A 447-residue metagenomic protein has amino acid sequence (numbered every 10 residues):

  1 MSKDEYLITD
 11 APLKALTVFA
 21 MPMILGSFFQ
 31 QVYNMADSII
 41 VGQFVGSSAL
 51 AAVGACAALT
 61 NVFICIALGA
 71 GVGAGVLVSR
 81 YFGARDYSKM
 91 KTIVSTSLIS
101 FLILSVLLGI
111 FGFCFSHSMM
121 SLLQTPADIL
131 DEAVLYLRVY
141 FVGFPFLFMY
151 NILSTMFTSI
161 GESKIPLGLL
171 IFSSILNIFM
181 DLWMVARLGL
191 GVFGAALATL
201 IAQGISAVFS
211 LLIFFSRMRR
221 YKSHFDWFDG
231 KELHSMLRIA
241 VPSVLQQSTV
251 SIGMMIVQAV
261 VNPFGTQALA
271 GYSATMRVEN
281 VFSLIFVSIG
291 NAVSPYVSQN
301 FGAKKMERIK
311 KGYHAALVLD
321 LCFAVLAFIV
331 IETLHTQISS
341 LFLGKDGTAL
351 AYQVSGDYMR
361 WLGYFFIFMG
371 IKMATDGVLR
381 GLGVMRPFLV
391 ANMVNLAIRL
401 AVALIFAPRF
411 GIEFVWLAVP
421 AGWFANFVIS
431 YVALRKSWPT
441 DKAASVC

Functional and structural regions predicted by a protein language model:
M1-A20, V78-G143, R187-V241, V297-Y364 (+1 more regions): Short alpha-helical transmembrane segments in multi-pass integral membrane proteins
I8-F44, A58-G73, L77, L102-G109 (+4 more regions): N-terminal transmembrane alpha-helices
V18, V41-N61, A127-E132, V192-F193 (+4 more regions): Interfacial/gating helices of multi-pass transporter permease domains
V18-D37, V139, S173, A202-S206 (+3 more regions): Transmembrane helical elements of multi-pass membrane transporters/channels
F28, V32-L50, M120-A127, W183-L190 (+5 more regions): Helix-terminus/linker motif at the lipid-water interface of multi-pass membrane proteins
L50-I110, L147-P166, G271-H335, M369-G383 (+1 more regions): Small-residue-rich hydrophobic transmembrane alpha-helices
V62-C65, N177-D181, S206-L211, V281-L284 (+3 more regions): Hydrophobic transmembrane alpha-helices of multi-pass small-molecule transporters
G71, Y140-T158, P166-S174, A195-V208 (+4 more regions): Short runs within selected transmembrane alpha-helices of multi-pass transporters and secretion channels
